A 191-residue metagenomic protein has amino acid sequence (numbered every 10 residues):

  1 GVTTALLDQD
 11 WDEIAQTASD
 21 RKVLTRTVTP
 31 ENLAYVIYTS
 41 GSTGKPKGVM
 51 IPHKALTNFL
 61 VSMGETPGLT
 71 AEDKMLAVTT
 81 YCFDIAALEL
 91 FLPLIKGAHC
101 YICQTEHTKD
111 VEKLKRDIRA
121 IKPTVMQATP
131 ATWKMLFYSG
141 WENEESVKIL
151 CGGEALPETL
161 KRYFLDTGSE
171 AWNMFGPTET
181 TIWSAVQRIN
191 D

Functional and structural regions predicted by a protein language model:
G1-T57, E65-G68, P93, G97: Carrier-protein-dependent adenylate-forming modules in NRPS/ANL systems
L6-D10, T79, L94, Q104 (+3 more regions): Residues at the C-termini of beta-strands that transition into short coil/loop
D8, R21, T108-E112, E158: Structural motif corresponding to alpha-helix initiation and N-cap regions
T17-A18, S62-M63, E106, S139-G140: Residue-level signal for well-ordered alpha-helical positions
P30, A71-E72, S146: Phosphate-coordination loops involved in phosphoryl transfer and adenosine-cofactor binding
K47-L76, F83-T124, A185-N190: Conserved AMP-binding/adenylation subdomain of ANL enzymes
I95-A98, P123-Q127, W133, F137-D191: Gly/Ser/Thr-rich phosphate-binding loop
